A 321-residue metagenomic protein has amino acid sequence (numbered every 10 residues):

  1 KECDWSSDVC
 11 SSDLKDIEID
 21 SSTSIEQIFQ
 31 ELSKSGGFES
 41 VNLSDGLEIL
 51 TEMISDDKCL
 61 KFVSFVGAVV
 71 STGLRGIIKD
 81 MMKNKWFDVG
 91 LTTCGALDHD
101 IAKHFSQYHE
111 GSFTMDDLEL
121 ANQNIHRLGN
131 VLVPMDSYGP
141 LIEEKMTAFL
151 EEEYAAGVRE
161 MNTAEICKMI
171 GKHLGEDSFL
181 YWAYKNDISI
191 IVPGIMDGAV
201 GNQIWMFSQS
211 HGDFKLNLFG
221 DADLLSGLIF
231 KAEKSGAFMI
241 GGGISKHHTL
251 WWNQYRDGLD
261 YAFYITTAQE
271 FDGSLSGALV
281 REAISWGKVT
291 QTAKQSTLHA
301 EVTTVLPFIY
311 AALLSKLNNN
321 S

Functional and structural regions predicted by a protein language model:
K1-C10: Single conserved hydrophobic/aromatic residue that forms the stacking wall/gate of nucleotide- or nucleobase-binding
I17-K58: N-terminal, Lys/Arg-enriched amphipathic/low-complexity engagement segments that precede the first folded domain
L47-L60, W182-A183, G227-K234, S321: Glycine-rich phosphate/diphosphate-binding loops that line cofactor/substrate pockets in enzymes
K61-V70, G90, I191-I195, D213-N253 (+1 more regions): Glycine-rich anion-binding loop/nest that anchors nucleotide
G73-G76, I101-Q107, G201-M206, T249-W252 (+1 more regions): Short acidic, glycine/serine/threonine-rich loops at helix termini
I78-I142: A generic, well-ordered mixed alpha/beta core segment in the N-terminal half of proteins
E119-A199: Ligand-binding beta-strand-loop-alpha-helix segment within the catalytic cores of soluble metabolic enzymes
W251-S321: SIR2/sirtuin-family catalytic core signature
